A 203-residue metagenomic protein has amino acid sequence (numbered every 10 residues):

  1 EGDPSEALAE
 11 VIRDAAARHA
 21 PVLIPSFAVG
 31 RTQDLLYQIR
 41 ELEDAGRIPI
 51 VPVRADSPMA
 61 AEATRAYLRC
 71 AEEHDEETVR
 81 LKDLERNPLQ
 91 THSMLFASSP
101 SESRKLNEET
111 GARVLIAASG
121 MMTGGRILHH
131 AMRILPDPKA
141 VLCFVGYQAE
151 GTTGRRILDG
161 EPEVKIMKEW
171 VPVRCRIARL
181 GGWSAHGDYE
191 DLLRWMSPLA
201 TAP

Functional and structural regions predicted by a protein language model:
E1-P203: Acidic/His-rich, metal-assisted hydrolase cores and their charged scaffolds
